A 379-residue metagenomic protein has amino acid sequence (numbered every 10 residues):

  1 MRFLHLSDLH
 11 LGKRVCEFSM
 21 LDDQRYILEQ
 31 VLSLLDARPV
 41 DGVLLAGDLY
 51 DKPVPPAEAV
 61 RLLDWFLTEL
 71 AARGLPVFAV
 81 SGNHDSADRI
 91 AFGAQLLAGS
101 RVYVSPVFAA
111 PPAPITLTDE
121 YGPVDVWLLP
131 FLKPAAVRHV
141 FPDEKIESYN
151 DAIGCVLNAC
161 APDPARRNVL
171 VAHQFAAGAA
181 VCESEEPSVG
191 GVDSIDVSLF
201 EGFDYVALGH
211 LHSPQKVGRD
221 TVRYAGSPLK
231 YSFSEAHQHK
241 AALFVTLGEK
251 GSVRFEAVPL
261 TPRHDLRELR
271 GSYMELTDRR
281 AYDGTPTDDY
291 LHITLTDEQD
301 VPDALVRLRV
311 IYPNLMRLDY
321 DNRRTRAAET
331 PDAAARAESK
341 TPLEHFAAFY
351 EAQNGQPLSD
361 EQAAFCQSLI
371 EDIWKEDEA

Functional and structural regions predicted by a protein language model:
M1-T68, A72, E361-D372, E376: N-terminal active-site segment of His-dependent metallophosphoesterases
L4, L44, F78, S105 (+6 more regions): Hydrophobic/aromatic beta-strand patches that form the interior of the parallel beta-sheet core in alpha/beta enzyme
D8, L28, V43, D48 (+8 more regions): Divalent metal-coordination and catalytic microenvironments
L35-P39, D119-E120, P162-A165, G284-P286: Glycine-rich phosphate-binding loop signature in dinucleotide/nucleotide-binding domains
A37, G42, L247-A379: Accessory, non-catalytic peripheral segments of nucleic-acid enzymes
P55, H84-G218: His/Asp/Glu-rich metal-coordinating catalytic cores of metallo-dependent phosphodiesterases/hydrolases acting on
A72-V77, R166: A short helix->loop->beta-strand "cap" motif at the edges of active sites that frequently abuts
V197-S198, D204-P262: A conserved active-site cap/scaffold subdomain adjacent to cofactor or substrate pockets
